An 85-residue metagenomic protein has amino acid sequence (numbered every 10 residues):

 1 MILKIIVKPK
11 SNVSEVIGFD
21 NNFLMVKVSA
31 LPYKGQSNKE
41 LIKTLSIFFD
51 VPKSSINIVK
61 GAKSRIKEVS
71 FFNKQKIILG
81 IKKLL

Functional and structural regions predicted by a protein language model:
M1-K43, V51-K53, K60-A62, I66-L85: Contiguous, often N-terminal, cationic amphipathic patches that form binding interfaces
S46: The alpha-helix within a helix-turn-helix
